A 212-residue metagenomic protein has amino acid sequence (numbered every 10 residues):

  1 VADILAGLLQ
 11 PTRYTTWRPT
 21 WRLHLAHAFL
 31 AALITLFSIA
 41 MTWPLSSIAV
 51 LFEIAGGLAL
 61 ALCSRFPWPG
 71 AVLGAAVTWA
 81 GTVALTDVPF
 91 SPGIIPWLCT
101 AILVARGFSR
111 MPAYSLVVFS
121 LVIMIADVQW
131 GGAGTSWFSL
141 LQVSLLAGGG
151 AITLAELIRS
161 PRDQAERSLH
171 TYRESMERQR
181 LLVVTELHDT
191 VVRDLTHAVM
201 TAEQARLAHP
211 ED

Functional and structural regions predicted by a protein language model:
V1-L73, S136-L141, L145-L146, I152-I158 (+1 more regions): N-terminal signal-anchor/first transmembrane helix of integral membrane proteins
H27-A31, G70, T86-R178: Cytosolic coiled-coil signaling helices that couple upstream sensory modules
L36-P44, L58-C63, A80-T86, V104-R106 (+1 more regions): Hydrophobic alpha-helical transmembrane segments
F66, F108-S109, D212: Short, solvent-exposed helix-helix connector turns and helix-capping sites enriched in acidic/polar residues
L73-G74, A202: Inward-facing hydrophobic residues that define packing positions of alpha-helical scaffold repeats
A75-W79, S120-L121: Residue-level recognition of pore/gate-forming positions within transmembrane alpha-helices of multi-pass
S175-M176, L182-E211: Short alpha-helical "switch" segments that flank and position catalytic residues in signal-transduction proteins
